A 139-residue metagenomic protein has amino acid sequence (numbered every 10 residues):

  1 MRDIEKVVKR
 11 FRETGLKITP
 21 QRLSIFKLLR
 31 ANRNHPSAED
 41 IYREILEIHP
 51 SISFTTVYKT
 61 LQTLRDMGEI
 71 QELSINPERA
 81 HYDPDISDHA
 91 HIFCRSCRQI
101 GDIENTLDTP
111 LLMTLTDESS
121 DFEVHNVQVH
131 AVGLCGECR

Functional and structural regions predicted by a protein language model:
R2-G15: Short, Lys/Arg-enriched N-terminal segment that forms or immediately precedes the first helix of a structured domain
I18, N32-S37: Short capping segments at the starts of secondary-structure elements
L23-L28: Pre-recognition alpha-helix immediately N-terminal to the DNA-recognition helix within helix-turn-helix or winged-helix
R30-R33, L46: Short, locally clustered residues in the helix-turn-helix/winged-helix DNA-binding domain
D40-I45, V57: A short acidic, leucine-rich amphipathic alpha-helix
V57-M67: Basic amphipathic alpha-helical segments that dock to polyanions
D66-R139: Non-DNA-binding regulatory cores of transcription-related proteins, predominantly C-terminal effector-binding
